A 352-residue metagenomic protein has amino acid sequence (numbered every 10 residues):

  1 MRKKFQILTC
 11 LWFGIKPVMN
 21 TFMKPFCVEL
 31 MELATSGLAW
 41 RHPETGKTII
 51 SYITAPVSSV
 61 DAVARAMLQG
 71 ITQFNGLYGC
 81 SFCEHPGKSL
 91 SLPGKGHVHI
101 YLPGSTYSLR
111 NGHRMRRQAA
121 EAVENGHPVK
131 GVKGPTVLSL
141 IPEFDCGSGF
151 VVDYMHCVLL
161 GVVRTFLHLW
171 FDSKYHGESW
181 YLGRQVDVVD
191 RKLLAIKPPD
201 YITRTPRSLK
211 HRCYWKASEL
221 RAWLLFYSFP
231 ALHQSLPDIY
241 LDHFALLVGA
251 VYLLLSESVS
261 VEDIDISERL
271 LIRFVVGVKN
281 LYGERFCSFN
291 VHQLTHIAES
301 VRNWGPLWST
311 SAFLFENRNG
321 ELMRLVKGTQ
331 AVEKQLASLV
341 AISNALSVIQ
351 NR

Functional and structural regions predicted by a protein language model:
M1-K3, E32-T45, Q234-I239, E257-V261 (+1 more regions): Secondary-structure transition/capping motifs at alpha-helix termini and the adjoining loop/turn into the next element
M1-W40, S91-P93, Y101, S347: Compact, glycine/acidic-enriched structural inserts
K16-C27, L77, R116, G131-G134 (+16 more regions): Generic preference for well-ordered alpha-helical elements
E32-P230: Charged (Asp/Glu and Lys/Arg) segments that form or flank catalytic channels of large polymer- and nucleotide-handling
G37-A55, Y240-L246, D265-I266, S288-N290: Short, glycine/acidic-rich hinge or "gate" loops at secondary-structure transitions that mediate conformational
S59-R114, T205-L255, L281-R352: Amphipathic alpha-helical/coiled-coil segments positioned at domain termini
